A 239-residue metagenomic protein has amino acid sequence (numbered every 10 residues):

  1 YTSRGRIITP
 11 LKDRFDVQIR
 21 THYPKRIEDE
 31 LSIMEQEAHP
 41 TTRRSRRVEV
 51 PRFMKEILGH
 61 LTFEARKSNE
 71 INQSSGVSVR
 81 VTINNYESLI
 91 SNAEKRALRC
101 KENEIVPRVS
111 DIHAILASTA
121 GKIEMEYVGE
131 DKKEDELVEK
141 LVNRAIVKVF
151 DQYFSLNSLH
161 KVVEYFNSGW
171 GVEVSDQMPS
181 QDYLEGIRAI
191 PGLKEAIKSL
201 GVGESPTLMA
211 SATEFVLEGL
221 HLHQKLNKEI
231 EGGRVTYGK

Functional and structural regions predicted by a protein language model:
Y1-R46, S88-C100: Canonical AAA+ ATPase core
G5, T21, V48, R80 (+3 more regions): Ordered, soluble secondary-structure elements with a strong preference for glycine-centered loop motifs and nearby
E30, R43, R47-L61: Active-site-proximal, substrate-binding regions of enzyme catalytic domains and RNA-binding/basic surfaces
R46, V50, I71-S74, E104 (+2 more regions): Non-transmembrane, amphipathic alpha-helical segments
P51-E56, Q73-A93, E102-V106: The conserved phosphate-sensing helix
E56-Q73, A120-E124: Short amphipathic alpha-helical segments and their helix-coil junctions
E94-K239: C-terminal engagement/docking regions of AAA+ P-loop ATPases
